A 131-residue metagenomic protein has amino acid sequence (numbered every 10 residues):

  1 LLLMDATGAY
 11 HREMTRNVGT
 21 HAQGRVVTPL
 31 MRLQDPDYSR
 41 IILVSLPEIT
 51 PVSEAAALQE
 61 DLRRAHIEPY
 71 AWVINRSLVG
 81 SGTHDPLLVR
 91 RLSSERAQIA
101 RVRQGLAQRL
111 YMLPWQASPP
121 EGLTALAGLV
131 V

Functional and structural regions predicted by a protein language model:
L1-L2, S81: Short acidic/His/Gly/Ser-rich catalytic and metal-binding motifs that mark active-site loops of diverse hydrolases
L2-Y10, A56-R63: ATP-dependent NMP and nucleoside kinases share a basic, alpha-helical "lid"
L3-E48: Inter-motif core of Ras-like GTPase G domains
L30, Q34-I42, L46-V131: C-terminal lobe/tail of nucleotide-utilizing enzymes
